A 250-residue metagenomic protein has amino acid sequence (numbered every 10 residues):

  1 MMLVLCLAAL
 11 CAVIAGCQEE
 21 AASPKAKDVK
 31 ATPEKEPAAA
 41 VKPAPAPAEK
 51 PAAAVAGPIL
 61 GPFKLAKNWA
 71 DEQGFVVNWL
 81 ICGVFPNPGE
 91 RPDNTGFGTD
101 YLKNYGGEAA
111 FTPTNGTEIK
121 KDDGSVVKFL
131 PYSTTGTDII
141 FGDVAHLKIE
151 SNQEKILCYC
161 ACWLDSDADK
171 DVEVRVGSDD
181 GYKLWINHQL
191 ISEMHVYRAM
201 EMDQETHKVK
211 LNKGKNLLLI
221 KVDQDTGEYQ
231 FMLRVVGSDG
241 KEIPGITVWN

Functional and structural regions predicted by a protein language model:
L3-V13: Bacterial N-terminal signal peptides
C17-K27: Bacterial lipoprotein signal-peptidase II cleavage site
K27-D138, I220-N250: Accessory carbohydrate-binding/adhesion or oligomerization-edge regions at the termini of glycan-active proteins
P131-N152: A general sequence property marking short-to-moderate contiguous segments in secreted/outer-membrane adhesion
L147-C158, H195-M200: Extracellular beta-rich ligand/substrate-recognition surface
C160-V172, K208-K213: Extracellular and analogous surface-interaction loops
S166, D171-W185, L218: Aromatic-lined ligand-binding clefts that engage carbohydrates, nucleic acids, or primary amines
I186-L233: Beta-strand-rich ligand-recognition modules
